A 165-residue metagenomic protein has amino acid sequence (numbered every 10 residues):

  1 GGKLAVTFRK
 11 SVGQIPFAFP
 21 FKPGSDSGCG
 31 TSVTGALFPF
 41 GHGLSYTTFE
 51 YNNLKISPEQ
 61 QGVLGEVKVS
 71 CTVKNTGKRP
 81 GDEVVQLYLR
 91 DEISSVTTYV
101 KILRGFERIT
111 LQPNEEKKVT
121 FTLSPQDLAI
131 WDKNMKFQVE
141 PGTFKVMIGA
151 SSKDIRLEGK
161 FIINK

Functional and structural regions predicted by a protein language model:
G1-D82, Y88, R108, P141 (+1 more regions): Secreted, periplasmic, or luminal enzymes acting at the cell surface/secretory milieu
Q14, E59, R79, S95 (+2 more regions): Residue-level signal for secondary-structure boundary sites
E50, K55, T72, G105-Q112 (+2 more regions): Generic structural detector for well-ordered beta-strands
S57, K74-T76, R90, T122-Q126 (+1 more regions): Solvent-exposed residues in well-ordered beta-strands and their adjoining turns, especially edge/terminal strands
E66-K68, E116-T120, R156-E158: Intrinsic-disorder/low-complexity, polar/charged segments enriched in Ser/Thr/Lys/Arg/Asp/Glu/Gln
K78-S95, K101-L103: Short acidic, flexible loop segments centered on an aromatic residue
S95-W131: Intrinsically disordered, low-complexity Pro/Gly/Ser/Thr-rich segments with frequent PxxP/GP/PP motifs and embedded
S124-K165: Terminal connector regions
